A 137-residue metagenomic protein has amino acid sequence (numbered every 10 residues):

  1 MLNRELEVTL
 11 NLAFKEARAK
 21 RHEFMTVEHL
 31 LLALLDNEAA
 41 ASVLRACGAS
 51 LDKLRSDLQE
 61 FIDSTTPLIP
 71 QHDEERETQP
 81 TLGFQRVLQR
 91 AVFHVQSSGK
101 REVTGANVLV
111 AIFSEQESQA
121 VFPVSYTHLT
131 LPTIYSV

Functional and structural regions predicted by a protein language model:
M1-L129: Histone-fold recognition with a strong bias for associated Lys/Arg-rich disordered tails
H128-V137: Single conserved hydrophobic/aromatic residue that forms the stacking wall/gate of nucleotide- or nucleobase-binding
